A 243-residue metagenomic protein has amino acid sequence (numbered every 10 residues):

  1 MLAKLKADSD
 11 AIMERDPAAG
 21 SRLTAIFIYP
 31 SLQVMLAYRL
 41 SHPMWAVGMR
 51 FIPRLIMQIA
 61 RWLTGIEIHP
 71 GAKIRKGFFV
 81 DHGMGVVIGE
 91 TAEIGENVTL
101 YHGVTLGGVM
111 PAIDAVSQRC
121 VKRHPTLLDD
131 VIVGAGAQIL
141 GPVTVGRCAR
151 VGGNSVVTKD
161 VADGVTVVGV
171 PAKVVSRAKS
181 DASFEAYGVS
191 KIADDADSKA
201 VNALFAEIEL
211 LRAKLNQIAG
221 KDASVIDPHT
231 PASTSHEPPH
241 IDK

Functional and structural regions predicted by a protein language model:
M1-I59, A182-K243: Terminal amphipathic alpha-helical/low-complexity segments used for targeting or macromolecular assembly
F27-S31, L36-R39, A72, F78 (+3 more regions): Solvent-exposed, flexible loop/coil residues
Q33, K73, D114, V165 (+3 more regions): A generic alpha-helix propensity feature with a strong bias for hydrophobic helices
T64, H69-P70, R75-K76, D81-E90 (+11 more regions): Left-handed beta-helix
V165, V170-Y187: Conserved beta-strand-loop-alpha-helix hinge in the C-terminal portion of ABC ATPase nucleotide-binding domains
